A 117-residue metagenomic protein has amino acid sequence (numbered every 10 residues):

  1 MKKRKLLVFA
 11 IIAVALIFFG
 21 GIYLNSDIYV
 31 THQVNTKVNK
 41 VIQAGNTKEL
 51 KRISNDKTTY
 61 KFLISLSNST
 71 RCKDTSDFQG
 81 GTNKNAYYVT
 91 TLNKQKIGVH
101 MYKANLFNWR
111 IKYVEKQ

Functional and structural regions predicted by a protein language model:
M1-R4: Short, Lys/Arg-rich N-terminal segment immediately upstream of the first membrane anchor
L6-Y23: Hydrophobic membrane-insertion alpha-helices, especially the h-region of bacterial N-terminal signal peptides
A13, L50-S54, S65-L66, H100-Y102 (+1 more regions): Generic alpha-helix signal with a bias toward terminal, lower-confidence helices and secondary-structure junctions
S26-D27, H32-I42, T47-T90: Short solvent-exposed beta->alpha transition segments
R71-Q117: Exposed beta-sheet edge and beta->alpha loop/turn motif
